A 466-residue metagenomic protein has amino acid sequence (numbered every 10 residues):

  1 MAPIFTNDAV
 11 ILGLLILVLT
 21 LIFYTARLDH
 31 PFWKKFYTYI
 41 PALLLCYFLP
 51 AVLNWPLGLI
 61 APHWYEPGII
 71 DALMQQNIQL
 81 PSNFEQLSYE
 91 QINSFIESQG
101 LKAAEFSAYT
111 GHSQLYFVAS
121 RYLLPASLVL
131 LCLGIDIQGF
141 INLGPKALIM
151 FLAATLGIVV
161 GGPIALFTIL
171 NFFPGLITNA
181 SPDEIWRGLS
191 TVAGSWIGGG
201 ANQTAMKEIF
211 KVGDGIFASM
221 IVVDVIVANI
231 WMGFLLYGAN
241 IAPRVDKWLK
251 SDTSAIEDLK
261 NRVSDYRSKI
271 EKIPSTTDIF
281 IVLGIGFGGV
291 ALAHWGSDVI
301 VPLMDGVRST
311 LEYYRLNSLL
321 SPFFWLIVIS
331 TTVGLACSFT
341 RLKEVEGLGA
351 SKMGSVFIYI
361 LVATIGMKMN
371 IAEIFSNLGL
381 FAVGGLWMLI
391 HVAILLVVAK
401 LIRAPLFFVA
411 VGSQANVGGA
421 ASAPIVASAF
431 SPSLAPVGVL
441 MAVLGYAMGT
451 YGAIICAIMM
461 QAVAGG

Functional and structural regions predicted by a protein language model:
P3-L17, G68-L73, H112-S127, G175 (+6 more regions): Structural signature of hydrophobic alpha-helical transmembrane segments
I16-Y24, V222-S338: Membrane-embedded hairpin module used as a gating/binding unit in multi-pass transport and secretion proteins
L28-F32, G134-F140, P145, P174 (+7 more regions): Juxtamembrane helix-boundary/capping and inter-helix hinge elements in multi-pass membrane proteins
L28-Y39, P62-W64, T110-Y116, L133-F151 (+4 more regions): Interfacial helix-loop-helix linkers and transmembrane-helix boundary segments in multi-pass membrane proteins
Y37, D71, Q75-Q91, I285-L386 (+1 more regions): Transmembrane helical segments that form the transport core of multi-pass membrane transport proteins
Y122, L131, I135-F167, V282 (+3 more regions): Entry/N-cap segments of selected transmembrane alpha helices and their immediately preceding amphipathic helices
S127, N229, G233, N377-G466: C-terminal transmembrane helix pair
T178-V222, L249-R267, A404-L444: Alpha-helical membrane segments and immediately flanking helix-loop junctions that form or couple to the substrate/ion
